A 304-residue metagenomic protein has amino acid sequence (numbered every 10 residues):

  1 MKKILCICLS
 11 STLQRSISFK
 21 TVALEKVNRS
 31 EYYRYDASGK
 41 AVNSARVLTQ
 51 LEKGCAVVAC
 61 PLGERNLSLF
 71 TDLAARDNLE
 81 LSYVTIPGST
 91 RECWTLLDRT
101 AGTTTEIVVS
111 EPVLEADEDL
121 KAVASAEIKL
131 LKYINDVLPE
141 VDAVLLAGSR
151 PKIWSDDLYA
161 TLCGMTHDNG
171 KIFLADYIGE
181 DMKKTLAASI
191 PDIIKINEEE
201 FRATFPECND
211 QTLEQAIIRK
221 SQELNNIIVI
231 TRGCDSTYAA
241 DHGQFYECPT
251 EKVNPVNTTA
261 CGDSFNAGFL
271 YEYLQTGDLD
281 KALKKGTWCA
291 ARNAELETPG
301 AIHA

Functional and structural regions predicted by a protein language model:
M1-E25: Positively charged, low-complexity intrinsically disordered leader regions
R29-R91: Substrate-binding N-lobe of the ribokinase-like
R46, E92-L96, S236-A240: Short beta-strand scaffold segments in enzyme catalytic cores
T49, L186, L274: Gly/Ala-rich phosphate-binding loop of Rossmann-like dinucleotide-binding domains, activating on the conserved
T95-E140: Conserved phosphate-binding/catalytic loop of the ribokinase/pfkB sugar-kinase fold
L138-K152: Short acidic, glycine-rich surface-loop motifs adjacent to enzyme active sites
D156-Q244: Conserved phosphate/ATP/ADP-binding segment of small-molecule kinases
Q211-A304: Conserved phosphate-binding/catalytic region of the ribokinase-like
